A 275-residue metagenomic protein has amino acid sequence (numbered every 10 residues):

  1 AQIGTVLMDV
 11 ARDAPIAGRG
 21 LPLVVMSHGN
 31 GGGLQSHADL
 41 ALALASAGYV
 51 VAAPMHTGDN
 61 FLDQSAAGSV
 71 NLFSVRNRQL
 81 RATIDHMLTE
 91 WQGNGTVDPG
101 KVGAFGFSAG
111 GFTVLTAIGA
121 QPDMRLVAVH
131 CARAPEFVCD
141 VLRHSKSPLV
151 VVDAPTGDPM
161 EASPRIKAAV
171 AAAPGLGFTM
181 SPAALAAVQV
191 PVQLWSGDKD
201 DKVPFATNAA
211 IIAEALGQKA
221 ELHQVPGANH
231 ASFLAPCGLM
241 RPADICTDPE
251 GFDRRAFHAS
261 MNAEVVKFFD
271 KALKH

Functional and structural regions predicted by a protein language model:
A1-V24, E221: Domain-level recognition of soluble alpha/beta enzyme cores, biased toward histidine phosphatases/phosphomutases
L21, H28-G32: Active-site glycine-rich loops that stabilize anionic/oxyanionic intermediates across multiple enzyme folds
G31-A43, N60-A82: Catalytic nucleophile-loop/oxyanion-hole region of alpha/beta-hydrolase and closely related hydrolase-like folds
S69-G95, P99-G100, T116-I118, R125-P148 (+2 more regions): Alpha/beta-hydrolase active-site loop
G106-G110, V114: Gly/Ala-rich beta-loop-alpha elbow adjacent to hydrolase catalytic centers
L176-F178, D198-V203, H230-A231: Acidic catalytic loop of the alpha/beta-hydrolase fold
V188, L194-S196: Short beta-strand/loop motif that positions the catalytic acidic residue of the alpha/beta-hydrolase fold
V190, P204-A215, C237: Short alpha-helix in the alpha/beta-hydrolase fold that links the catalytic acid
